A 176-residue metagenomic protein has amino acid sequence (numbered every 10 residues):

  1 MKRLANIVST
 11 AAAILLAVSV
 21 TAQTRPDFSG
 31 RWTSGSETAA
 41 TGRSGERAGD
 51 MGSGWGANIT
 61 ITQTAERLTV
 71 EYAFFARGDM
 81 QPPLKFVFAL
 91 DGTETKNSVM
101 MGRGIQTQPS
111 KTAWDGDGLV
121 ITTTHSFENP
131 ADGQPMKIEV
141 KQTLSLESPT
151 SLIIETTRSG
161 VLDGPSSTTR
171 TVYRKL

Functional and structural regions predicted by a protein language model:
M1-A5: Positively charged n-region of N-terminal signal peptides that target proteins for export
N6-I7, R174: Short amphipathic alpha-helical "recognition" segments used for binding
V8-S19: Bacterial N-terminal signal peptides
Q23-L176: PEST-like low-complexity, intrinsically disordered acidic/proline/serine-rich tracts that flank trafficking/processing
